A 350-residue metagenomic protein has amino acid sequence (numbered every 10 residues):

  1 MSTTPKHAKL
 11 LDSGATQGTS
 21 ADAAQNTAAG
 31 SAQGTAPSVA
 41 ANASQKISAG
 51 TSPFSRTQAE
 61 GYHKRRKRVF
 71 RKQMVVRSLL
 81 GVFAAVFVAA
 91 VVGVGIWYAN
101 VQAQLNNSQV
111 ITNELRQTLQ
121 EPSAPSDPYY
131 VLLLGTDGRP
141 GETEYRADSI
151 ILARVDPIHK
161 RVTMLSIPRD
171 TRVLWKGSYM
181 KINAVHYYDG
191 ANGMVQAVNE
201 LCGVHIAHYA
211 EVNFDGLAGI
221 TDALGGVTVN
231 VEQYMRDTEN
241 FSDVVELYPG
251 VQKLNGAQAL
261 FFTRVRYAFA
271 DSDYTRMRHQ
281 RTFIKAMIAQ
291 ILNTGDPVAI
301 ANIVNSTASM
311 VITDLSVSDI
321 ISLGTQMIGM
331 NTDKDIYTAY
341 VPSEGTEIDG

Functional and structural regions predicted by a protein language model:
S2-G14, A36, A40-N42, K46-G350: Non-catalytic, solvent-exposed segments at the cell envelope interface
